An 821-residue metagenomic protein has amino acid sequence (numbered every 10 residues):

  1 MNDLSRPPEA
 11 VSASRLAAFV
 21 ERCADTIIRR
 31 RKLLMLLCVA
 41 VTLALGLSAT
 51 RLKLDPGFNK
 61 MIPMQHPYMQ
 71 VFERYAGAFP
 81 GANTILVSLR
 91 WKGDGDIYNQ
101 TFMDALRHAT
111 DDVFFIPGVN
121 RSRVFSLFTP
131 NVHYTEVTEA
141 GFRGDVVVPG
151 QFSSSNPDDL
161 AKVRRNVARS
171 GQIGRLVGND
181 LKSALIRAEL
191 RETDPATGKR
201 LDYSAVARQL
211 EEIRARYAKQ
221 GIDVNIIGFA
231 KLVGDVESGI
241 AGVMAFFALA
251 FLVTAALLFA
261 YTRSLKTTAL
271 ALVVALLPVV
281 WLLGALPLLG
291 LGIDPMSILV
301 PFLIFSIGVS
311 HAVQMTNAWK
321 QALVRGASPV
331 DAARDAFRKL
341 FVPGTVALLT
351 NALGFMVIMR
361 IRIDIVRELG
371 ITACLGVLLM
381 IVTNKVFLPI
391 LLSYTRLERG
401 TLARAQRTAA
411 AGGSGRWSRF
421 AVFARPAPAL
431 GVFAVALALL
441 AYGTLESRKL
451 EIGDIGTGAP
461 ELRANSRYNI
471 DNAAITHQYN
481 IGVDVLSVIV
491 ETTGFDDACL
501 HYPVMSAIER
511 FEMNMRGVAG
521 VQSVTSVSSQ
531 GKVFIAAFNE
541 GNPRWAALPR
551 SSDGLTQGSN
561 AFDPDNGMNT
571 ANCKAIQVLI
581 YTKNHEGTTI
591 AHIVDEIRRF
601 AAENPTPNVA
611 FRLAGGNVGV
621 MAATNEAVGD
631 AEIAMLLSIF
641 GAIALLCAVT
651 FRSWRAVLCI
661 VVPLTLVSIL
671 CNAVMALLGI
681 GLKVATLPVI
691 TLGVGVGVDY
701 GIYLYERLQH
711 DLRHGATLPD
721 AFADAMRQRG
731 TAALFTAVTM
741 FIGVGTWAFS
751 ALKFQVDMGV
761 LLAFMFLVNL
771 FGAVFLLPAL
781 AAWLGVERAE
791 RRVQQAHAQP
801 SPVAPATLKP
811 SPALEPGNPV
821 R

Functional and structural regions predicted by a protein language model:
N2-A255: Membrane-proximal extracytoplasmic
L4-P56, I390, Y394, E398 (+3 more regions): Signature of alpha-helical transmembrane segments and their immediate interfacial
G77, D104, S153-L265, L276 (+2 more regions): Extracytoplasmic
A241-I293, R360-D364, M635-I680, F749: Interfacial segments of transmembrane alpha-helices in multi-pass membrane proteins
L257, L286-L289, T345-L388, L392 (+4 more regions): Hydrophobic, glycine/alanine-rich multi-pass transmembrane helices and their short helix-loop junctions in large
L303-V324, G344, N351, V386-F387 (+4 more regions): Short helical (or helix-break) motifs at transmembrane helix termini and adjacent helical loops in multi-pass membrane
A322-L349, L712-F735: Helix-loop junctions and hydrophobic alpha-helical segments within the transmembrane domains of large membrane
R419-S552: Juxtamembrane segments of multi-pass membrane proteins
